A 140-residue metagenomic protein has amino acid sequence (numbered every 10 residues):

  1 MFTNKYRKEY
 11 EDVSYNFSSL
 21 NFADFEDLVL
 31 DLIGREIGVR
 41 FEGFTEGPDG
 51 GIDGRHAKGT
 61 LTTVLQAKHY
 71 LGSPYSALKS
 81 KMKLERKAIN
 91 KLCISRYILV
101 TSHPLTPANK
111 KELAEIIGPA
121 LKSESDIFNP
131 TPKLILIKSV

Functional and structural regions predicted by a protein language model:
M1-V140: Mixed-charge (Asp/Glu-Lys/Arg
